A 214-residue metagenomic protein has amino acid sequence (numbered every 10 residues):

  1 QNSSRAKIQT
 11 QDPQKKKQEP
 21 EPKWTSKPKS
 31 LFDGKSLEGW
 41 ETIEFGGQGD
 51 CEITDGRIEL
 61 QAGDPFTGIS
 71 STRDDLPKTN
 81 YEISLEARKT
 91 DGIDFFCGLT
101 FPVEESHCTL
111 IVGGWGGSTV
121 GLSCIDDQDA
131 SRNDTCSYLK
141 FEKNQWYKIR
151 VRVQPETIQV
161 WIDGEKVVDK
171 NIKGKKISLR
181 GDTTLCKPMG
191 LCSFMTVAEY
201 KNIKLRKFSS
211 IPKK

Functional and structural regions predicted by a protein language model:
N2-K214: Carbohydrate-interacting regions of secretory-pathway proteins
